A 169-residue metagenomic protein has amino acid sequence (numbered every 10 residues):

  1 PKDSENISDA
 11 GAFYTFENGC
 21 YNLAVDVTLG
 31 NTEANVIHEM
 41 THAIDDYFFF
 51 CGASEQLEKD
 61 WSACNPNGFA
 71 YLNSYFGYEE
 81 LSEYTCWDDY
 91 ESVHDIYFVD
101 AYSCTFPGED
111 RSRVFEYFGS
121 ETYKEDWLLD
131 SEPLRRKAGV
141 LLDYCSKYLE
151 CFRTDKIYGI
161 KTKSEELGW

Functional and structural regions predicted by a protein language model:
K2-W169: Active-site-flanking segments in enzyme catalytic domains
